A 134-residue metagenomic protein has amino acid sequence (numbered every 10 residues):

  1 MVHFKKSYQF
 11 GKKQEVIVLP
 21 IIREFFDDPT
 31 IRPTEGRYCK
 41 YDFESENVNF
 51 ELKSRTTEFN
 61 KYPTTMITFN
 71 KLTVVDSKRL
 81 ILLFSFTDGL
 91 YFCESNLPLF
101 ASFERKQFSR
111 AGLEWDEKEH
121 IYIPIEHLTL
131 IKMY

Functional and structural regions predicted by a protein language model:
M1-T34: Acidic-basic catalytic patches of nuclease active cores, encompassing PD-(D/E)XK and other metal-cofactor nuclease
K6, Y91-Y134: Non-catalytic C-terminal interaction segments of nucleic acid-processing enzymes
I22, F43-E58: Conserved catalytic cores of phosphodiester-cleaving nucleases, focusing on short active-site segments
D27, S45-V48, D76-L80: Short glycine/proline-enriched coil/turn segments at helix->beta-strand junctions
D28-E46: Active-site metal-binding core of divalent-cation-utilizing nuclease and nuclease-like domains
T34-G36, K53-R55, T87: Histidine- and/or cysteine-centered catalytic micro-motif in compact active-site loops
R55-S77: Mg2+/Mn2+-dependent nuclease catalytic core
D76-L99: Nucleic-acid nuclease catalytic cores
